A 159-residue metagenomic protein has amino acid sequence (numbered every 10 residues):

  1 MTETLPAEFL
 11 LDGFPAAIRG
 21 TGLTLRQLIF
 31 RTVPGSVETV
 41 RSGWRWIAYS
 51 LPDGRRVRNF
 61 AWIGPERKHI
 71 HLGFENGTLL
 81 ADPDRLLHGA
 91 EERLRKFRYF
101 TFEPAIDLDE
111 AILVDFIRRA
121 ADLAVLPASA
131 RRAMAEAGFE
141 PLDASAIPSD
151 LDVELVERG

Functional and structural regions predicted by a protein language model:
M1-G159: Charge-dense, helix-prone N-terminal extensions
